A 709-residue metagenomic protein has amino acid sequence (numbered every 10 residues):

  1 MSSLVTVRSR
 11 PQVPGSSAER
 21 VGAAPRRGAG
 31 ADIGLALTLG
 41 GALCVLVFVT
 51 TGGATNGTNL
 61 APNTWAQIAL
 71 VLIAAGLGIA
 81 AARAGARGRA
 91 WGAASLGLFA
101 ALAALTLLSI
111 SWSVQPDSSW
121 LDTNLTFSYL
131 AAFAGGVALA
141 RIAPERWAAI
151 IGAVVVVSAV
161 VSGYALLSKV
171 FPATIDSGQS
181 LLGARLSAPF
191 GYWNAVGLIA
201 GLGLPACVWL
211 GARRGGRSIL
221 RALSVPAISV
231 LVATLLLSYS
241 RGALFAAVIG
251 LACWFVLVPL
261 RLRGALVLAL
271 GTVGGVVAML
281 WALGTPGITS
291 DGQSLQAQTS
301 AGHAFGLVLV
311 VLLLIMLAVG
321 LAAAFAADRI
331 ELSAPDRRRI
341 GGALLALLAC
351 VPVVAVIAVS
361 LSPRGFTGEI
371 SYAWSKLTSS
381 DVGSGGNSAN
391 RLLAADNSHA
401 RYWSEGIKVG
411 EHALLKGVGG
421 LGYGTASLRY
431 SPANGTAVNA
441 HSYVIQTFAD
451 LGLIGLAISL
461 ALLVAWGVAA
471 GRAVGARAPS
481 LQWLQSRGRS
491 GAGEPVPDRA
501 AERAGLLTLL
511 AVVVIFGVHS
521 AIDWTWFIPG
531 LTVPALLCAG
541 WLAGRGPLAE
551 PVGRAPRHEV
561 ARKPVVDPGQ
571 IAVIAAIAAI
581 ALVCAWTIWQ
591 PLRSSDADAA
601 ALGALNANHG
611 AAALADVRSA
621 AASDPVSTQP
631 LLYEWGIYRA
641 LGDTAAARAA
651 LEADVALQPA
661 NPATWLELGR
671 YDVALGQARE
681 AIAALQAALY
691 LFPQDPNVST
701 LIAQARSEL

Functional and structural regions predicted by a protein language model:
M1-L121, A131-V156, S177, W209-V225 (+13 more regions): Transmembrane signal-anchor hairpin modules in multi-pass inner-membrane enzymes, especially those that act on
F48-A54, I110-W112, L125, A159-I199 (+7 more regions): Membrane-interfacial helix-loop-helix modules of multi-pass inner-membrane proteins that assemble, modify, or transport
F48-G57, Q446-L451, R499, A504-A535: Membrane helix-loop boundary segments at the extracytoplasmic
Y192, V382-A437, V444-T447, L451-I458: TM-adjacent membrane-interface loops and short helices in multi-pass inner/ER membrane proteins
V225-S238, I515-A521: Membrane-interface alpha helices of multi-pass inner-membrane proteins
L453-A504: Hydrophobic transmembrane alpha-helices and their immediate junctions
S619-A620, A653-D654, A687-A688: Canonical positions in the second alpha-helix
P625-V626, P659, P693: Short coil turns that delineate tetratricopeptide repeat
